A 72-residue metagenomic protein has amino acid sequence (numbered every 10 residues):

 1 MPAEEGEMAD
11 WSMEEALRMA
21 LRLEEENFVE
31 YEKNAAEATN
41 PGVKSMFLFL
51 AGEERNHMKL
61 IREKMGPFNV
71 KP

Functional and structural regions predicted by a protein language model:
M1-P72: Non-heme di-metal
